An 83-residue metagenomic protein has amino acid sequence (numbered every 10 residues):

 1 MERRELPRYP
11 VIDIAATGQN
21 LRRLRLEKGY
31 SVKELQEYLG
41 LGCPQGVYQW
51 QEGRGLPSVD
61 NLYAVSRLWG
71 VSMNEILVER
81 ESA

Functional and structural regions predicted by a protein language model:
M1-E27: A short, Lys/Arg-rich alpha-helix, primarily the initiator
M1-V11, R67, L77-A83: Short, charged recognition helix plus adjacent turn of helix-turn-helix-like nucleic-acid-binding domains
G18, Y48-Q49, L77: Key DNA-contacting residues within the recognition helix of helix-turn-helix
R22, K33, Y63: Residues within the helices of the helix-turn-helix
R25, Q36, S66: The alpha-helix within a helix-turn-helix
L26, G40, E52-R54, E81: Residue-level detection of the helix-turn-helix DNA-binding "recognition helix"
G29-Q49: Short alpha-helical DNA-recognition segment
D60-E75: DNA major-groove recognition helix of helix-turn-helix/homeodomain DNA-binding modules
